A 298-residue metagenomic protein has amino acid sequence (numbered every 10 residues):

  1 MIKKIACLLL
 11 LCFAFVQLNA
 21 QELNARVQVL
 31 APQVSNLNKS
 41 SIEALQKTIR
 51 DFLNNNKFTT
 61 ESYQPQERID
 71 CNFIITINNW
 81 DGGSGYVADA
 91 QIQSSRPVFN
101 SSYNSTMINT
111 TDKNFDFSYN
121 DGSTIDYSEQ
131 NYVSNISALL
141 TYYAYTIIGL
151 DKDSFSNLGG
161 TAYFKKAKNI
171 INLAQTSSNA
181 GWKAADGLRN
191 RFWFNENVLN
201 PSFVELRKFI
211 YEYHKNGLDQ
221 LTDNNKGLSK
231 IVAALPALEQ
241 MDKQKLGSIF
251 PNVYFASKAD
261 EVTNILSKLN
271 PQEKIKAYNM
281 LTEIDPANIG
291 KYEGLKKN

Functional and structural regions predicted by a protein language model:
M1-L23: Bacterial Sec-dependent N-terminal signal peptides
Q21-V87, V98-N100: Start-of-domain marker
Q28, Y211, K215-N298: A cross-kingdom marker for long, charged
P32-K39, D126-S134, K243-Q244: Second-shell loop/turn segments in exported
R50-F58, G149-D153, T263, S267: Sec-exported extracytoplasmic/periplasmic mature domains
V87-E196: Acidic/His-rich structured neighborhood in mature extracellular/periplasmic domains
G159-P251: Flexible, glycine-rich surface segments
